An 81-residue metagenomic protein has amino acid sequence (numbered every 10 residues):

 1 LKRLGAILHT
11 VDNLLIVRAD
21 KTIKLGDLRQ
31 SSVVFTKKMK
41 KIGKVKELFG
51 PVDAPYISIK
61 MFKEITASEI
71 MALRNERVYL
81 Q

Functional and structural regions predicted by a protein language model:
L1-Q81: Peripheral interaction segments used for macromolecular assembly
